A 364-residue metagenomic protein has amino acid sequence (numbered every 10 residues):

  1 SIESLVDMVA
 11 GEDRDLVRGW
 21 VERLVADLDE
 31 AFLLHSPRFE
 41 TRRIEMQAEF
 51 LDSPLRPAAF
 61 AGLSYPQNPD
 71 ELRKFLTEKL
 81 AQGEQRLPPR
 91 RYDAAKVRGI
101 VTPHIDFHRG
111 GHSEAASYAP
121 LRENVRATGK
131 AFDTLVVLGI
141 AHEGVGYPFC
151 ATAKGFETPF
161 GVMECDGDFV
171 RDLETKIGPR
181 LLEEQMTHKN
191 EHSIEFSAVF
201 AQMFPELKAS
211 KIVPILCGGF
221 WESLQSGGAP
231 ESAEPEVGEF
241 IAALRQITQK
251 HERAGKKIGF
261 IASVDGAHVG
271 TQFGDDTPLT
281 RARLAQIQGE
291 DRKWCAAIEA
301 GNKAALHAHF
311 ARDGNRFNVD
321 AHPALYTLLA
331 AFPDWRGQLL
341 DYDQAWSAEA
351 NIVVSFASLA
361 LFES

Functional and structural regions predicted by a protein language model:
S1-P66: Long, charge-rich, low-complexity alpha-helical segments
A26-D29, T77, P333, A360 (+1 more regions): A short, amphipathic alpha-helical segment
S53-R336, Y342-N351: Active-site histidine-anchored catalytic micro-motif
A345-S364: Short, basic/aromatic-enriched C-terminal tail that caps enzymatic domains
